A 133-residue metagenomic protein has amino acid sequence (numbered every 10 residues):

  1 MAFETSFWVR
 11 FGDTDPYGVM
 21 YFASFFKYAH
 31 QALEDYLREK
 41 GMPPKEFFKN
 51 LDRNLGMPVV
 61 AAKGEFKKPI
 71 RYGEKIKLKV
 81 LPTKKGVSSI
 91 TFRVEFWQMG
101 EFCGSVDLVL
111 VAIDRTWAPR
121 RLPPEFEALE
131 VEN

Functional and structural regions predicted by a protein language model:
M1-K77, T83-N133: Terminal targeting signals and extreme-terminal segments of soluble enzymes
